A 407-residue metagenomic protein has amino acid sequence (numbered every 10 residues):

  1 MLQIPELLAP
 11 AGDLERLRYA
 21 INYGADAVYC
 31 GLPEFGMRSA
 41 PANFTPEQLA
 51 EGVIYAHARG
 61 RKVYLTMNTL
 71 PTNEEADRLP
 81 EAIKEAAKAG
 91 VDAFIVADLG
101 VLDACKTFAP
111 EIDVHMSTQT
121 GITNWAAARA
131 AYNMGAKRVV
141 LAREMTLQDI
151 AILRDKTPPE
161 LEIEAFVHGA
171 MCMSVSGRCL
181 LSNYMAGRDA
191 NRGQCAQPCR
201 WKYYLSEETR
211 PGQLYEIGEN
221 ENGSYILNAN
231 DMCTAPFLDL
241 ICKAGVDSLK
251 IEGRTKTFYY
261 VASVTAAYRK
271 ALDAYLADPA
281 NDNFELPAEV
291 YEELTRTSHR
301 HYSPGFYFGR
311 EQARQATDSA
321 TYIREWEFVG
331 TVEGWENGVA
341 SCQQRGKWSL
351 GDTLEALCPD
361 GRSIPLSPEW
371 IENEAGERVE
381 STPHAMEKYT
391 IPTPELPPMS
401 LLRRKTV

Functional and structural regions predicted by a protein language model:
M1-N22, A27-E34, V53, R59-T69 (+6 more regions): Surface-exposed amphipathic alpha-helical tracts and adjacent flexible/coil segments at the periphery of soluble enzymes
R38-H57: Glycine-rich, positively charged N-terminal anion/phosphate-binding segment
P41-P46, D77-I83: Glycine-rich loop at the start of a catalytic domain that most often binds anionic cofactors/ligands
A50, V63, A82, V96-A97: Phosphodiester-processing cores and adjacent nucleic acid-binding clamps
D77, I112-T123: Gly/Gly-Pro- and Ser/Thr-rich, intrinsically disordered tail segments characteristic of DNA damage-repair and tolerance
G100-V101: Alpha-helix capping/helix-boundary segments
A109: Conserved phosphotransfer cores of two-component systems
